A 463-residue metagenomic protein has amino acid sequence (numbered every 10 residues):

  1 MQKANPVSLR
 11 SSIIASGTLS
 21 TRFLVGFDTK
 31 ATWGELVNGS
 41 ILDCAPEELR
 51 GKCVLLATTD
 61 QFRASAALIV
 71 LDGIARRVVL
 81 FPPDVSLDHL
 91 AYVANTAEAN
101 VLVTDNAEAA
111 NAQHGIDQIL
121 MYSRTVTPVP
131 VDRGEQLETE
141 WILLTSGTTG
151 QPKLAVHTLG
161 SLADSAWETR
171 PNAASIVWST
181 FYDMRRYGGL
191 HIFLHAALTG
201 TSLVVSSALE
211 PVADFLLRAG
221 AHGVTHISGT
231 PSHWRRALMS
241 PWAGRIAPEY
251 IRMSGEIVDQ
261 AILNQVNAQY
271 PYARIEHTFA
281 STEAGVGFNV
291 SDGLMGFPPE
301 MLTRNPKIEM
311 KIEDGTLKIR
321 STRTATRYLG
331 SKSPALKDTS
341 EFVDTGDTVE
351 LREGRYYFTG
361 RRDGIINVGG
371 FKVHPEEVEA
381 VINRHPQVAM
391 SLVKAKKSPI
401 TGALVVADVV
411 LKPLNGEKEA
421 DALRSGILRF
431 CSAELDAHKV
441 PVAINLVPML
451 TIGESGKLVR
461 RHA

Functional and structural regions predicted by a protein language model:
Q2, S11, G17-E48, L90-A91 (+1 more regions): Conserved AMP-binding/adenylate-forming core of the ANL superfamily
T32, E140-W167: Conserved AMP-binding A3 loop
L42-D84, T180-D183, K372, L411: Conserved AMP-binding/adenylate-forming
A163-V177, R185-H226: Conserved AMP-binding/adenylation subdomain of ANL enzymes
H226, L238-F297: Gly/Ser/Thr-rich phosphate-binding loop
I227, E341, G346-K439: AMP-binding/adenylate-forming catalytic core of the ANL superfamily
K311-E341, F371-V373: Conserved ATP/PPi-binding loop(s) of AMP-dependent carboxylate-activating enzymes
L435-K457: AMP-binding/adenylate-forming catalytic domain of the ANL superfamily
